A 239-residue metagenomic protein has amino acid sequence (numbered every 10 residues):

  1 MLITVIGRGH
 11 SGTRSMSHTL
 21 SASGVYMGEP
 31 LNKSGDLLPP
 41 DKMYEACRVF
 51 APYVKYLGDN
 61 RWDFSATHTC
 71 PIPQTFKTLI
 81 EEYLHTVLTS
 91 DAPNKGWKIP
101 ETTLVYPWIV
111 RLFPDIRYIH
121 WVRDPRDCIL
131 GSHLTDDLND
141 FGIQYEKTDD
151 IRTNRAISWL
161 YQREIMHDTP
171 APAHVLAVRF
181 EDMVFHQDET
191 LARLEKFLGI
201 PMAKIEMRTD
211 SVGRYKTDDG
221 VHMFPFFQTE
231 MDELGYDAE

Functional and structural regions predicted by a protein language model:
M1-T4, G9, S21, H133-L134 (+4 more regions): PAPS-dependent sulfotransferases, especially Golgi type II membrane carbohydrate sulfotransferases
M1-T78, S211-G213: PAPS-dependent sulfotransferase catalytic core
S23, N60-W62, H68, S90 (+3 more regions): Residues at alpha-helix termini
Y26, K95-W97, W159, R214-D218: Tryptophan-centered motif/residue detector
N32-D36, V122-R126, K204-T209: A short, structured active-site edge motif that brings together acidic residues
Y53-A66, K147-R155, F227-E233: Short, basic, helix/turn surface patches
Y83-V87: Phosphate-binding/switch loop-helix module in NTP-utilizing enzymes
T89-A203: PAPS-dependent sulfotransferase catalytic domain
